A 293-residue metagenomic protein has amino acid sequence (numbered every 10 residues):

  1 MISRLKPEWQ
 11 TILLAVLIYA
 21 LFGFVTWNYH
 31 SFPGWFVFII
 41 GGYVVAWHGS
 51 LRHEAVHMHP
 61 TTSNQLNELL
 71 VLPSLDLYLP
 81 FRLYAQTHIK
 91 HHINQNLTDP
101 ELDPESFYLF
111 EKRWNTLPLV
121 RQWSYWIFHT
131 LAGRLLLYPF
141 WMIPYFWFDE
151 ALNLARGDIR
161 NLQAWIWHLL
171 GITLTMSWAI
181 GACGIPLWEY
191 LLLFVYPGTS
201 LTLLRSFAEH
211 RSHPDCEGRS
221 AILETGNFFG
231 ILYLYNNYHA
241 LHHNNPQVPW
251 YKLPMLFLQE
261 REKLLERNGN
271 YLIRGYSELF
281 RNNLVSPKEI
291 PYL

Functional and structural regions predicted by a protein language model:
M1-W47, R52, S74-W188, Q247 (+1 more regions): Non-catalytic, topology-defining segments of multipass membrane proteins
G23-W35, L70, L187-Y190, S212-N227: Short, motif-level signal for alpha-helix interfacial/capping segments enriched in acidic residues and aromatics/proline
G49-M58, Y84-N96, S206-P214, L232-V248: Histidine-centered catalytic micro-motifs
M58-V71: Membrane-interface motifs of alpha-helical transmembrane segments
L69-P73, N237-A240: A general alpha-helix detector
V71, R205-E209, M255-L258: Generic alpha-helical structural context detector
P73-S74, L232: Short alpha-helical scaffolding segments that buttress acidic/His motifs in well-ordered protein cores
L152-E209, G218-A221, N227-G230, L234 (+1 more regions): C-terminal membrane-associated helical module and adjoining short loops/tails
